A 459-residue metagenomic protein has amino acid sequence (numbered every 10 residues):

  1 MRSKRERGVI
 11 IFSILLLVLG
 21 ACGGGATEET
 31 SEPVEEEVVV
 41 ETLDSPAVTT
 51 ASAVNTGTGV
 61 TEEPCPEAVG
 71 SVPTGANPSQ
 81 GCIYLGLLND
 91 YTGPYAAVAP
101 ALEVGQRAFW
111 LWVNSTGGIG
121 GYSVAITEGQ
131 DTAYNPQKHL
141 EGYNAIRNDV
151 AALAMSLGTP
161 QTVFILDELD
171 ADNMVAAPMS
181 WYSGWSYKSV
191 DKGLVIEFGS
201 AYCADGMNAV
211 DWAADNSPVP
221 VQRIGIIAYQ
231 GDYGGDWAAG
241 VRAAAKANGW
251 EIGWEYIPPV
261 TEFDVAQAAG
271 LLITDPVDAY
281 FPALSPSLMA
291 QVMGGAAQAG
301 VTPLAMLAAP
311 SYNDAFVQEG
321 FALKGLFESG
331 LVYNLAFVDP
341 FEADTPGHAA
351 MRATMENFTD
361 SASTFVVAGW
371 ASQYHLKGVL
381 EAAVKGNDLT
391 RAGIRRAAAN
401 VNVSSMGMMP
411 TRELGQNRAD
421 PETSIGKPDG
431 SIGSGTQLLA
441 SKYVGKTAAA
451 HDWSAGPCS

Functional and structural regions predicted by a protein language model:
C22-S31: Bacterial lipoprotein signal-peptidase II cleavage site
P46-V72, A76, G81, V403-S459: Solvent-exposed, acidic/polar segments of extracytosolic/periplasmic ligand-binding ectodomains
A68-Q80, G86-R107, G129-P136, G158 (+2 more regions): Extracytoplasmic "Venus flytrap"
G70, V150-Y256, L304-S329: Extracytoplasmic ligand/sensor domains, especially the bilobed periplasmic-binding protein
G70-P73, A97-V104, T116-S189, F198 (+2 more regions): Beta-alpha junction/loop-to-helix N-cap segments that form part of ligand/metal-binding clefts
H139, E197-R223, F263-A266, M289 (+4 more regions): Hydrophobic alpha-helical segments within soluble ligand-binding/sensing domains
A296-W370, A455-P457: Extracellular/periplasmic periplasmic-binding protein-like sensory domains
N357-V366, K377-T436: Segments of small-molecule ligand-sensing domains
